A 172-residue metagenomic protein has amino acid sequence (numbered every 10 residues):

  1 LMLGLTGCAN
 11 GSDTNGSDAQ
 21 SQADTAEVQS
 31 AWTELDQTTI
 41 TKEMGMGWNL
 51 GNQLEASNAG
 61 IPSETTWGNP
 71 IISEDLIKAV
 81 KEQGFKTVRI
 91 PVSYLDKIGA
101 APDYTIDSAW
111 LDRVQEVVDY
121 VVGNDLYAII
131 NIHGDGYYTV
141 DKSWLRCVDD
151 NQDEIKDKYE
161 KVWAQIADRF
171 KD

Functional and structural regions predicted by a protein language model:
G4-G7: C-terminal motif of bacterial Sec signal peptides marking the signal peptidase cleavage site
A9-G11: Bacterial signal peptide processing site
G16-T87: N-terminal carbohydrate-binding accessory modules
V28, G68-V88, P102-G134, Y138-D172: An active-site-proximal structural segment forming one wall of the substrate-binding cleft that immediately precedes
W48-N52, I90-Y94, I130-G136: A cross-domain feature marking catalytic cores of carbohydrate-active enzymes and several ubiquitous metabolic/repair
S57-N58, K97-A101, Y138-T139: A short acidic, helix-capping loop that chelates divalent metal ions and anchors anionic groups
